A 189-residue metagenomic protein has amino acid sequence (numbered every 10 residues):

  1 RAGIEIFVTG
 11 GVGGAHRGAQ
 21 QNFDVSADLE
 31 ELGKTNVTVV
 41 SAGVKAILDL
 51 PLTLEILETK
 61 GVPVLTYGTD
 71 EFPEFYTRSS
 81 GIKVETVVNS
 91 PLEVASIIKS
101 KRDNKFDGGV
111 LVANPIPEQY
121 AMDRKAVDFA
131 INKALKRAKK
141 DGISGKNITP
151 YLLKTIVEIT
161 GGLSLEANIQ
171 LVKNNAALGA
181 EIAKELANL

Functional and structural regions predicted by a protein language model:
R1, I6-V8, D24, L29-K34 (+3 more regions): Solvent-exposed alpha-helices and their adjacent loops that cap or buttress functional pockets in soluble metabolic
I6-G11, R17, V39-S41, V64-G68 (+2 more regions): General beta-strand structural signal in soluble alpha/beta enzymes
V8-T9, G14-A19, A46-D49, P73-Y76: Short, well-ordered, mixed-charge alpha-helical segments that flank or form enzyme active sites
G13, G68-P73, A113-Y120: Glycine-rich beta-alpha junction loops
Q20-E58, P91-S96: Active-site glycine-rich loop that binds ribose-phosphate moieties when present
D49-S80: Glycine-rich, Lys/Arg-enriched anion-binding loops that position phosphate/diphosphate groups for phosphoryl
Y76-D103: Anionic-ligand binding region
G108-L171: A C-terminal functional module that forms or caps the active site or interfaces directly with catalytic machinery
